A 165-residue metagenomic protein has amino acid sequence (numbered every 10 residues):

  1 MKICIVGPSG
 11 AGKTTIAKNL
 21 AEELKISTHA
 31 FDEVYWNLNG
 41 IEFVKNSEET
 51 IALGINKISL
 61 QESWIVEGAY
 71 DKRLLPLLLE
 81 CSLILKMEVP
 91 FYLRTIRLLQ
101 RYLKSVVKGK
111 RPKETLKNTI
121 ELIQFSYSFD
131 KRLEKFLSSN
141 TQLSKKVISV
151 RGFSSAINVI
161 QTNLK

Functional and structural regions predicted by a protein language model:
K2: Walker A (P-loop) ATP-phosphate-binding motif of ABC ATPase nucleotide-binding domains
I5: Hydrophobic anchor at the beta1->P-loop junction of P-loop NTPases
S9: The conserved Walker
K13: Conserved lysine of the Walker
K18, E22-E62: Conserved substrate/cofactor phosphate-moiety recognition/catalytic segment in nucleotide-dependent phosphotransferases
E23, F125-K165: NTP-dependent small-molecule kinase module
Q61-E62, C81-S82, S144-K145: Short, well-ordered alpha-helix to beta-strand connector turns
C81-Y102: Conserved phosphate-donor/acceptor-positioning beta-strand/loop module used by diverse small-molecule
